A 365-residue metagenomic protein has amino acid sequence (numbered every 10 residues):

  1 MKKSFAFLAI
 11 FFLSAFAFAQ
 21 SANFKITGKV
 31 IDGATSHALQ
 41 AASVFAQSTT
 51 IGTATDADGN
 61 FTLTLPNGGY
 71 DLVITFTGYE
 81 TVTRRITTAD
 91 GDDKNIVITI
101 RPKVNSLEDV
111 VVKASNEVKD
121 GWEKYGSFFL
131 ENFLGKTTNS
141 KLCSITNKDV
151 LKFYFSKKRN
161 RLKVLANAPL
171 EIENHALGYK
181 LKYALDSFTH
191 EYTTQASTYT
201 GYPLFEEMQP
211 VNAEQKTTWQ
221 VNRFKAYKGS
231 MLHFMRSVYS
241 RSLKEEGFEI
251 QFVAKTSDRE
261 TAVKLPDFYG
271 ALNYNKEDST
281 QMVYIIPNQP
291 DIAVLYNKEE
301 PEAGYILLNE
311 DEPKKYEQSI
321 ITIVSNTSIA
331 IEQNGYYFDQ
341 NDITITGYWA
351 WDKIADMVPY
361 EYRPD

Functional and structural regions predicted by a protein language model:
M1-T27: Bacterial Sec-dependent N-terminal signal peptides
F24-D32, G59-F61, I96-I98, V110: A short, amphipathic beta-strand motif
F24-I26, G33-S48: Short, ordered, surface-exposed loop/turn motifs in non-cytosolic proteins
T35-Q40, T62-G69, E299-P301, L307 (+1 more regions): Short Pro-Gly-centered beta-turn/loop motif in secreted/extracellular proteins
A46, V73-R85: A short, solvent-exposed loop/turn motif at the edges and junctions of modular extracellular/periplasmic domains
T49-N60: Short, acidic Ser/Thr/Gly-rich low-complexity loop/linker segments typical of extracellular and cell-surface proteins
E80-I96: Structured interaction patches on ligand/partner-binding surfaces of diverse proteins
I96-D365: Surface-exposed, low-complexity/disordered segments and acidic/polar micro-motifs at processing/linker regions
